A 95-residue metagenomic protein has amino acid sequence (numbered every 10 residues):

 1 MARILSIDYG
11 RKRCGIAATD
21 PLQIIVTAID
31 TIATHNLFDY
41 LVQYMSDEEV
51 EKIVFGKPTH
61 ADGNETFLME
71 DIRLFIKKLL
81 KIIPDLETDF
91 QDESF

Functional and structural regions predicted by a protein language model:
A2-L5, R11-K12, A17-F95: Phosphate- and other anionic-substrate recognition elements at nucleic-acid/protein interfaces
